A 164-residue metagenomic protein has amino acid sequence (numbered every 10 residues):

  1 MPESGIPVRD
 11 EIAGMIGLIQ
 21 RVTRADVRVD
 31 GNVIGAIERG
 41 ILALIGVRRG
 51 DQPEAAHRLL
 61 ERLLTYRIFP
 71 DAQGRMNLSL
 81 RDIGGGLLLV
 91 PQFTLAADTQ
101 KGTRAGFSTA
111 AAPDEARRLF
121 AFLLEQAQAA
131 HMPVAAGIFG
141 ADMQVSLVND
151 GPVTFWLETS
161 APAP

Functional and structural regions predicted by a protein language model:
M1-G14: N-terminal amphipathic/basic-hydrophobic helices that include classical n-h-c signal peptides and signal-anchor
E11-A136, D150, T154-F155, T159-P164: Short Lys/Arg-rich amphipathic alpha-helical segments
D142-S146: Beta-rich nucleic-acid/ligand-interaction surfaces
